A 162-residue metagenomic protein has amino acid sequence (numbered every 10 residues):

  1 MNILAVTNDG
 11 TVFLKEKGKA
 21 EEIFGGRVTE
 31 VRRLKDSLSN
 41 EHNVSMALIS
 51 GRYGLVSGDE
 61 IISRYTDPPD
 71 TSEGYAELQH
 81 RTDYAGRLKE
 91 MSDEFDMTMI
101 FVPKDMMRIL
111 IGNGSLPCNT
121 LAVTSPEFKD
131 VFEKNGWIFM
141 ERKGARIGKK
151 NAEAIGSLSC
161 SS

Functional and structural regions predicted by a protein language model:
M1-S162: Peripheral peptide segments
